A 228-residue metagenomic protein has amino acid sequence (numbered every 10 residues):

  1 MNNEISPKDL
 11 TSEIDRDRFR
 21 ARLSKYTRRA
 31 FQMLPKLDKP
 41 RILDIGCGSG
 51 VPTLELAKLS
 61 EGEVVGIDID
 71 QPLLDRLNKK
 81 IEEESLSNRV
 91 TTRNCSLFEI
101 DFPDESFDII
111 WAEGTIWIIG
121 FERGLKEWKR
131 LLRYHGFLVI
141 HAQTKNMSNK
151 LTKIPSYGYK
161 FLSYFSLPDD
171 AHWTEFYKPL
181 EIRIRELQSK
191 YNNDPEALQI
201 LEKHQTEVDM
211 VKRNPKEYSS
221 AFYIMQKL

Functional and structural regions predicted by a protein language model:
K8-R22: Class I SAM-dependent methyltransferase Rossmann-like catalytic core, especially the SAM/SAH-binding loop
R20-D38: Conserved alpha-helix/loop element of class I SAM-dependent methyltransferases that forms part of the SAM/SAH-binding
L43, S49-E99: Class I SAM-dependent methyltransferase SAM/SAH-binding core
F98-I109: A short acidic, Gly/Pro-enriched loop at the edge of an enzyme's catalytic core that lines a small-molecule cofactor
I109-E122: A short SAM/SAH-binding and catalytic strip from SAM-dependent methyltransferases
E122-F137: A short glycine-rich, Lys/Arg-flanked "PGG" loop and its adjoining helix->strand segment in the class I
P168-L228: Conserved Class I S-adenosyl-L-methionine
